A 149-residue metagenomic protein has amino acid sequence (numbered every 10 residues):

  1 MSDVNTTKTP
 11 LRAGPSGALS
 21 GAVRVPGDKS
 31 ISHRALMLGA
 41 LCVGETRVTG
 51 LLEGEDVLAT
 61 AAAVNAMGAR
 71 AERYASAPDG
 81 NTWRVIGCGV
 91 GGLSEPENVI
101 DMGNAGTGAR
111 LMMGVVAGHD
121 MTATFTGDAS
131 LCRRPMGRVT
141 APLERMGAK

Functional and structural regions predicted by a protein language model:
M1-K149: Structural preference for solvent-exposed beta-strand-turn elements and adjacent flexible terminal/loop segments within
